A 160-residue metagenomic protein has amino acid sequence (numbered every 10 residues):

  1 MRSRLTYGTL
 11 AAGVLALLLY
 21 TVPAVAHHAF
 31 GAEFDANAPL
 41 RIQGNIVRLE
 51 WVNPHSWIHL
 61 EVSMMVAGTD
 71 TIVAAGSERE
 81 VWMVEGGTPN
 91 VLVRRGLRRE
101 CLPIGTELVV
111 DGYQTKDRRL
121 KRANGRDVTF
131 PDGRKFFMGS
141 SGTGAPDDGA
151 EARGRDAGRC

Functional and structural regions predicted by a protein language model:
M1-Y7: N-terminal secretory signal peptides that target proteins for export/translocation
Y7-T9, A32-E33: Intrinsically disordered, low-complexity segments enriched in polar/charged small residues
G8-P23: Bacterial N-terminal signal peptides
G13, F30-G31: General secondary-structure propensity
V25, G31-C160: PEST-like low-complexity, intrinsically disordered acidic/proline/serine-rich tracts that flank trafficking/processing
